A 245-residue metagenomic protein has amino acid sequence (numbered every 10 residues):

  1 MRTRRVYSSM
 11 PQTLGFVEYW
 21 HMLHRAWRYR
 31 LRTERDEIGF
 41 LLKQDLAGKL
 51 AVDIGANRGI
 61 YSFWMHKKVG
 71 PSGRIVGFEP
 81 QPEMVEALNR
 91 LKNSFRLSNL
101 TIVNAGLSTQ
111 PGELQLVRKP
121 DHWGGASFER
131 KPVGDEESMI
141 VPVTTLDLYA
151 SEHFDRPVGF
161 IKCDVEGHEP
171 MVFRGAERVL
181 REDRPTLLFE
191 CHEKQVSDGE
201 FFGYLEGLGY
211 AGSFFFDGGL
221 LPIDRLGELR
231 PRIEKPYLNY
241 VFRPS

Functional and structural regions predicted by a protein language model:
M1-S245: Phosphate/nucleotide-binding beta-alpha loop and adjacent structural elements of enzyme active sites
